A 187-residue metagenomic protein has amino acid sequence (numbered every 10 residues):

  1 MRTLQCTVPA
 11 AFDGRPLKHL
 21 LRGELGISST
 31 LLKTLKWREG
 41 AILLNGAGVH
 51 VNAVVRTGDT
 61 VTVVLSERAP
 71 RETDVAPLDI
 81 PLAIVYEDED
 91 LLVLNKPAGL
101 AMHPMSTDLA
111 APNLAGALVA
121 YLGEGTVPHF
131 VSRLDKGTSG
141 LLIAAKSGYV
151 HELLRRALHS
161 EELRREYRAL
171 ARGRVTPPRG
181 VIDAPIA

Functional and structural regions predicted by a protein language model:
M1-A187: RNA pseudouridine synthases
